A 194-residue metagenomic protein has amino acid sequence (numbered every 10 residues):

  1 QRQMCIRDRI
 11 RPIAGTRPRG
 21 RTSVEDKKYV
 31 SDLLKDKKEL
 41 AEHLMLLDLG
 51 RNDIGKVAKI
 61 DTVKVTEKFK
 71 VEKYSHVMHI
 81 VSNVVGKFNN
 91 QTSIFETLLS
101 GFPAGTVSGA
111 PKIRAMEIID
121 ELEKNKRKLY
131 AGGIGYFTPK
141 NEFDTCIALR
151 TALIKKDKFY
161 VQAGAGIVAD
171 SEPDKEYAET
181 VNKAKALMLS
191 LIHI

Functional and structural regions predicted by a protein language model:
Q3, R7-L191: Extended alpha-helical targeting/anchoring segments, especially N-terminal organellar/secretory targeting helices
